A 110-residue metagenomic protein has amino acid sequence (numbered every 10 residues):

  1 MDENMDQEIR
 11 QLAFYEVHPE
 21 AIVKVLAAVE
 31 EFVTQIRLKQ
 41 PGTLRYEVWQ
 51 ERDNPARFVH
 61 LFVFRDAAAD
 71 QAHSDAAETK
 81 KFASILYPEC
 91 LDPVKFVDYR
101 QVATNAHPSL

Functional and structural regions predicted by a protein language model:
M1-Q7, E47-A56, F82-L110: Glycine-rich beta-strand-turn "strand-cap" elements at beta-sheet edges
N4, E31, Q35-T43, V63-V97: An amphipathic, aromatic/His-enriched active-site/gating alpha helix that lines ligand/cofactor pockets
Q7-I9, V25, G42-T43: Short, flexible segments with low predicted structural confidence
E8-E16, V59: Active-site-flanking beta-strand signature of metal-NTP-handling nucleotidyl enzymes and homologous cyclase-like
E16-A27: Short, surface-exposed ligand-recognition loops at beta-strand->loop->(often short) alpha-helix junctions that present
H18-E20, E51-D53, R65-A67, A103: Short coil/turn motifs at secondary-structure junctions
T34-F58: Short, glycine- and small/hydrophobic-rich beta-strand elements in well-ordered beta-sheets
